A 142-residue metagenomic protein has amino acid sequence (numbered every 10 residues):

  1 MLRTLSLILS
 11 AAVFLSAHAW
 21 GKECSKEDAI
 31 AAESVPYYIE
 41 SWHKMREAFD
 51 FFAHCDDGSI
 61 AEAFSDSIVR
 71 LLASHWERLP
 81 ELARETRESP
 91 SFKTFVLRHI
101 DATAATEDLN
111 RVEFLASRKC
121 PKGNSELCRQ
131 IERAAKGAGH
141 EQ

Functional and structural regions predicted by a protein language model:
T4-V13: Sec-dependent N-terminal signal peptides
F14-H18: N-terminal signal peptide c-region/cleavage motif recognized by signal peptidases
A19-E23, T86-S89: Generic structural signal for short, solvent-exposed loop/turn connectors between secondary structure elements
W20-A63: N-terminal secretory signal peptides
R46, H54-E141: Extended alpha-helical scaffolding segments
